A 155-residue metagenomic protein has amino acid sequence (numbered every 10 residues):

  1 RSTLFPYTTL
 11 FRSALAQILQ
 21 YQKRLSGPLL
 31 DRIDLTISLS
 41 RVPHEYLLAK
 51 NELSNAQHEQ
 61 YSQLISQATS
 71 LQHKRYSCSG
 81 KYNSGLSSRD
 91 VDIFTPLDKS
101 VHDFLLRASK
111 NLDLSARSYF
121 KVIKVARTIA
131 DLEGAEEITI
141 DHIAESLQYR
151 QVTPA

Functional and structural regions predicted by a protein language model:
R1-T9: Single conserved hydrophobic/aromatic residue that forms the stacking wall/gate of nucleotide- or nucleobase-binding
F11-A155: Basic, amphipathic alpha-helical bundle interface domains used for macromolecular binding and assembly
